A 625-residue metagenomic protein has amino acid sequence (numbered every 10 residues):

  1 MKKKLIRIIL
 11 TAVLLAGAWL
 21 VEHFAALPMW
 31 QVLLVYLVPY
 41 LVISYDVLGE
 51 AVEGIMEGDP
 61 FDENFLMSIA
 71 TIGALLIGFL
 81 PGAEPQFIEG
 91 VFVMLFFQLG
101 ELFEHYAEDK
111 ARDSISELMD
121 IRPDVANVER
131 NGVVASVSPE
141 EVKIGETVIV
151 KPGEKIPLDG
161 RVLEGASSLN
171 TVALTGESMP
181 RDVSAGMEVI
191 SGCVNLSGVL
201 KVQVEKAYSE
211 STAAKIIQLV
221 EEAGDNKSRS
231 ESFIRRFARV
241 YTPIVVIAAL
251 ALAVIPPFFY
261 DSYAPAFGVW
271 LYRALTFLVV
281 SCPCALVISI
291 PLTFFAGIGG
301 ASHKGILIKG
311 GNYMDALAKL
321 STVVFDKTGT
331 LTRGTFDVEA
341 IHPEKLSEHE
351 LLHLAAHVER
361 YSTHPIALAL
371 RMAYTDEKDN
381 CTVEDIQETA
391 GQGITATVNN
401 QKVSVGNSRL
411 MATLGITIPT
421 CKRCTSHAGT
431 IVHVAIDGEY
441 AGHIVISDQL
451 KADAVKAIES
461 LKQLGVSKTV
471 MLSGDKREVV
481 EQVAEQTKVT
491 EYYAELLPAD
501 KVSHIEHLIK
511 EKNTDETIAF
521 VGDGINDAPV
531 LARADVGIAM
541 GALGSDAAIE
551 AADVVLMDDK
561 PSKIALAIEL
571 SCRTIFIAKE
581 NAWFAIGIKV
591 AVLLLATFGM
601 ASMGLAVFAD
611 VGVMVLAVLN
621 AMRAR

Functional and structural regions predicted by a protein language model:
M1-L10, Y241: N-terminal membrane topogenic signal
A12, S232-D261, A274-F294, K579-F608: Bilayer-spanning, highly hydrophobic alpha-helical transmembrane segments
A16-P28, E50-D59, G73-A83, G300 (+8 more regions): Membrane-embedded alpha-helical bundles of multi-pass transporters
W19-E22, Y36-V125, E129, K143-V148 (+6 more regions): Actuator/coupling domain of P-type ATPases
A51, Q86, A107, A126 (+27 more regions): Residue-level signature of catalytic and energy-coupling elements of molecular machines, predominantly ATP/GTP-dependent
E63-S68, L174, Y272, C282-V358 (+3 more regions): Conserved catalytic phosphorylation-site environment of P-type ATPases
K151, V338, H342-K468, R477 (+1 more regions): P-type ATPase nucleotide-binding
N400, T430, I436-E580: Conserved ATP-binding TGD loop and adjacent catalytic N/P-domain core of P-type ATPases
